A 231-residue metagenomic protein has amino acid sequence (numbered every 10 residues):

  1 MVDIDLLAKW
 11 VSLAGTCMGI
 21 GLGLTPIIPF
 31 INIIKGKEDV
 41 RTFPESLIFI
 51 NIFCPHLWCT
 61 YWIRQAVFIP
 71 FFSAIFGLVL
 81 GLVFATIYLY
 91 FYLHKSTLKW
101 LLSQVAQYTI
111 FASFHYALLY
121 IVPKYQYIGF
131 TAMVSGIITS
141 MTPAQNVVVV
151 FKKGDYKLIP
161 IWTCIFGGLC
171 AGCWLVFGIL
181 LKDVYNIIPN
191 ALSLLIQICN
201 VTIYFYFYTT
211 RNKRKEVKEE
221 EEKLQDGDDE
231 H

Functional and structural regions predicted by a protein language model:
M1-H231: Alpha-helical membrane-protein topology signature
